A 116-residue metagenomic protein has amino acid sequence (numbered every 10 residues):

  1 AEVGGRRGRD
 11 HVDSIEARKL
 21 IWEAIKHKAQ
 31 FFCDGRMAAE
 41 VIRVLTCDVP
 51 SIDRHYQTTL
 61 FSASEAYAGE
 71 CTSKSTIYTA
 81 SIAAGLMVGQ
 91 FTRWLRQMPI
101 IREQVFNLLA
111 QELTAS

Functional and structural regions predicted by a protein language model:
V3-S116: Glycine-rich phosphate/adenylate-binding loop
